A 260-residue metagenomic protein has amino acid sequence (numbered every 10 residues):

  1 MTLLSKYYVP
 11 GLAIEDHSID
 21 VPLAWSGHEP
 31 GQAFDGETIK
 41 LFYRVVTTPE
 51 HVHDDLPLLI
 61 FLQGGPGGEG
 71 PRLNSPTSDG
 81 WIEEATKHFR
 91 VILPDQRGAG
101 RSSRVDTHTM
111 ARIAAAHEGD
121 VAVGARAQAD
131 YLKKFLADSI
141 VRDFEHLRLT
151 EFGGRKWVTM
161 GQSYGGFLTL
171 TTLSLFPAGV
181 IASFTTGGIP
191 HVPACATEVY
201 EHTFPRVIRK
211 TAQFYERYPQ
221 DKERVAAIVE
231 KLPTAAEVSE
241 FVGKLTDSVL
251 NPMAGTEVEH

Functional and structural regions predicted by a protein language model:
M1-Y8: N-terminal targeting or regulatory segments adjacent to alpha/beta-hydrolase or S9 domains
Y8-S239: Gly/Pro-rich cap/lid or specificity-loop segments adjacent to the active site
A235-H260: Alpha/beta-hydrolase fold active-site neighborhood
